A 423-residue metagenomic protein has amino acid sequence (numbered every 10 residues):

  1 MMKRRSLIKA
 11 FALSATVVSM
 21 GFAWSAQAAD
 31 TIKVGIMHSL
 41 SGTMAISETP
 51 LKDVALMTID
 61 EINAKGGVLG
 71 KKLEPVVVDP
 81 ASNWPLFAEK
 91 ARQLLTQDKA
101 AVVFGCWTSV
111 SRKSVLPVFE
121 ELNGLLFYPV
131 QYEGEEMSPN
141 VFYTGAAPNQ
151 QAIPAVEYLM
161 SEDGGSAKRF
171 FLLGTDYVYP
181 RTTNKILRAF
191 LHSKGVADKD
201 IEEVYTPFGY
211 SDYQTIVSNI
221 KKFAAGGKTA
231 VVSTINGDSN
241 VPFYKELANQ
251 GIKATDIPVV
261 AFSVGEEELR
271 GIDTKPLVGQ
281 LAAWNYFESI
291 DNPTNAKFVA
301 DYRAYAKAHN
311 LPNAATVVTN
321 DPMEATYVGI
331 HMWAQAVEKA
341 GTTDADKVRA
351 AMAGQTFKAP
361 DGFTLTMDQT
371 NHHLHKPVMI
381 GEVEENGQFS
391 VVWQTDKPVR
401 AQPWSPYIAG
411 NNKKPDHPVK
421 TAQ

Functional and structural regions predicted by a protein language model:
R4-I8: N-terminal export leaders
A29, D53-P75, G165, S193-D198: Signal peptide-proximal N-terminal region of secreted/periplasmic/extracellular or secretory-lumen proteins
G35-V54, V78-P85, W107-V110, D176-R181 (+2 more regions): Extracytoplasmic "Venus flytrap"
I46-D53, G66-E136, T144, Y205-Q214 (+2 more regions): Beta-alpha junction/loop-to-helix N-cap segments that form part of ligand/metal-binding clefts
E89, N140-Q250, P293, K297: Extracellular/periplasmic Venus flytrap/periplasmic-binding protein
L94-C106, F127-P129, R169-G174, G226-G237 (+4 more regions): Periplasmic-binding protein-like
L247-Y327, E338-G341, T395-A422: Extracellular/periplasmic periplasmic-binding protein-like sensory domains
K307-M323, M332-Q402, P406-Y407, V419-Q423: Segments of small-molecule ligand-sensing domains
